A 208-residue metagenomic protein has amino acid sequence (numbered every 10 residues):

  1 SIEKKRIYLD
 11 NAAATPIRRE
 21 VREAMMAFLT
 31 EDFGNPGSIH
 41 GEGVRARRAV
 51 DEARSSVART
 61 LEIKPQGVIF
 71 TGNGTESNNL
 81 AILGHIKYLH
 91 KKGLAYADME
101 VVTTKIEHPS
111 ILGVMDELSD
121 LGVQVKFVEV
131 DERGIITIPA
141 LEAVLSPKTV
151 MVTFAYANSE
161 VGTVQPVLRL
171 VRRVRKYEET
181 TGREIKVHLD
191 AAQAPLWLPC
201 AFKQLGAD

Functional and structural regions predicted by a protein language model:
S1-D208: Pyridoxal 5′-phosphate
